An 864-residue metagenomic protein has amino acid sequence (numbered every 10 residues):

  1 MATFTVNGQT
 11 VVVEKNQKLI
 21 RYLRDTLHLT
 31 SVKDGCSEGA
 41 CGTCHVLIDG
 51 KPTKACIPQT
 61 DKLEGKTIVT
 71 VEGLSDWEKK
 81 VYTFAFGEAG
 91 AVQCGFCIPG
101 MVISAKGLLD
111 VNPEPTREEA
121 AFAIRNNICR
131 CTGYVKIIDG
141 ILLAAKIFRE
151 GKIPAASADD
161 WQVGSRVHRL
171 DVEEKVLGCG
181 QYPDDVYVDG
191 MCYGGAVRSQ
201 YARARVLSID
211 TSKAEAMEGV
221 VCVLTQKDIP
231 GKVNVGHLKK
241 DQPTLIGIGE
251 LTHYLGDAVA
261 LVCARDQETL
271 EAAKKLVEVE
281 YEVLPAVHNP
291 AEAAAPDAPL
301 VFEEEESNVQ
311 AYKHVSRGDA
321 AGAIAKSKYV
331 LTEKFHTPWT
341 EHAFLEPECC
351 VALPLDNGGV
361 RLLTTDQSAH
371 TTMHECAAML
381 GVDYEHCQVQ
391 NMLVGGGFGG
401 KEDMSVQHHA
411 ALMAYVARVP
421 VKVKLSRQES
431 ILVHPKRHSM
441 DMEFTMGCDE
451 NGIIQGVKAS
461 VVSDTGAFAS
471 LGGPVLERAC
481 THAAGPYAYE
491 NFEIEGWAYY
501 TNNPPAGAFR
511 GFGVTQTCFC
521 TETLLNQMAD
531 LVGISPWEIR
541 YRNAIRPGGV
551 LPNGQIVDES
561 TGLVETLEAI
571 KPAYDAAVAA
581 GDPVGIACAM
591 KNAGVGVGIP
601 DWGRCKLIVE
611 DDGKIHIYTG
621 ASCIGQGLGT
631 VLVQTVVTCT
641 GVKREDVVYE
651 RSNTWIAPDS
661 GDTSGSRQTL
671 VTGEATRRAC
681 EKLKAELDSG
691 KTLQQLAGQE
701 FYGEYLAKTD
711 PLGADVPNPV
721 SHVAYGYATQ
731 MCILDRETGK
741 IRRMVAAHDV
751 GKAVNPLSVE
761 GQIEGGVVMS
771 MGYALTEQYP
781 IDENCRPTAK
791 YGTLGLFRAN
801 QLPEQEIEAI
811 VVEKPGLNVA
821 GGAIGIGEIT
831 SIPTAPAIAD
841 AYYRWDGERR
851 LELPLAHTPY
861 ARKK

Functional and structural regions predicted by a protein language model:
M1-A156, V597: Signature of N-terminal electron-transfer/Fe-S-associated modules in redox systems
G90, S165, D171-L177, S307-C350 (+2 more regions): Glycine-rich loop/linker segments at domain edges
A145-Q310, V330, V416: Flexible, low-hydrophobicity surface segments
E173-E174, K275-H288, Q367-A369, H374 (+6 more regions): Extended active-site and interfacial segments that coordinate phosphate-rich ligands in large catalytic machineries
Q226-K227, G381-H386, V416-V421, E450 (+2 more regions): C-terminal catalytic domains of large/alpha subunits in multi-subunit enzymes
A258-V259, A264-D266, R418-G466, G673-Q694: Phosphate/diphosphate-binding loops
A295-L380, A544-K614, Q695, Q699-V720 (+3 more regions): Helix-loop-helix junctions that connect adjacent transmembrane helices in secondary transporters/permeases, recognized
G395-R418, K422-V423, L628, Q634-T635: Thiamine diphosphate
